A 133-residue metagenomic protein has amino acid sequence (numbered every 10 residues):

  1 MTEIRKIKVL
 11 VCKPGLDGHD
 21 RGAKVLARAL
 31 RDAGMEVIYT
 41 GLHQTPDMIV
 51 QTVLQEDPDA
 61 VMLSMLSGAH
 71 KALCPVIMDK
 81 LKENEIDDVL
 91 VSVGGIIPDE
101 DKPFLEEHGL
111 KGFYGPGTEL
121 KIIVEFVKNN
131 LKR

Functional and structural regions predicted by a protein language model:
T2-K6, I86: Short, flexible coil/linker segments at domain boundaries that flank nucleotide/cofactor-interacting
K13-G15: Residue-level signal for short, function-critical loop segments
D17-D20: Extracytoplasmic "Venus flytrap"
A23-K128: Cofactor-cradling patches in redox/metallo enzymes
N129-R133: The C-terminal output helix
